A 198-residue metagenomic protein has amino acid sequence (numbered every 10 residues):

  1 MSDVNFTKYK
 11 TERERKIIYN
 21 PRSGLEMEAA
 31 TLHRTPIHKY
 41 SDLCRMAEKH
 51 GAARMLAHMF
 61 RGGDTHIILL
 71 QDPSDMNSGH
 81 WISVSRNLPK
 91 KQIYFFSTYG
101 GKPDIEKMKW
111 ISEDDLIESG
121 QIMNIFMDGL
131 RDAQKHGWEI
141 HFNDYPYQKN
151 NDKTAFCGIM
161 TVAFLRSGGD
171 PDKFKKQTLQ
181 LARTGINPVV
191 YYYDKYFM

Functional and structural regions predicted by a protein language model:
M1-I93: Cysteine protease catalytic domains with a Cys-His-Asp triad
Y9, I18-Y19, H33, Y40 (+5 more regions): Sequence-level detector for tyrosine residue identity
E28, K39, C157, D170-P171: Helix N-terminus capping/helix-initiation residues
S41-C44, N124-M127, R131, K175 (+2 more regions): Generic detector of well-ordered alpha-helical segments enriched in charged/polar residues, highlighting helical
T65-G168: Cysteine protease-like catalytic core of ubiquitin/ubiquitin-like
F164-M198: Contiguous terminal or domain-adjacent regions that often encompass a lipid-handling module or interaction segment
